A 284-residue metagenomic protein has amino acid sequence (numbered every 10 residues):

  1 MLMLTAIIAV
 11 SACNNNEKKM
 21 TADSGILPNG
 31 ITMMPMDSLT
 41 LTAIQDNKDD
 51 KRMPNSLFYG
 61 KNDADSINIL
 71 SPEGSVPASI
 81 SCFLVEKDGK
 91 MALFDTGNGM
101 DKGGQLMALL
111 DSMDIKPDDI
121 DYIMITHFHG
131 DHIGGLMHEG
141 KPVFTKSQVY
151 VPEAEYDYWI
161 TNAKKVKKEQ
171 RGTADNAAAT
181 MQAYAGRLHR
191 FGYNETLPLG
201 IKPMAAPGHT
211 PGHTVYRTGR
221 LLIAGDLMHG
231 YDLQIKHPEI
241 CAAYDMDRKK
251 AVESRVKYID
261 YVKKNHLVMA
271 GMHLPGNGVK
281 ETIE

Functional and structural regions predicted by a protein language model:
M1-I7: Sec-dependent N-terminal signal peptides
A9-A12: C-terminal motif of bacterial Sec signal peptides marking the signal peptidase cleavage site
N14-N16: Bacterial signal peptide processing site
M20, Q148-A205, K250-H266: Metallo-beta-lactamase
G30-S112, V215-M228: Conserved beta-strand hairpin/beta-sheet module of binuclear metal-dependent hydrolase folds, prominently
R52, T96-Y184: Active-site HxH/HxHxD metal-binding segment of metal-dependent hydrolases
L93-T96, D121-D131, Y150-P152, A205-G208 (+4 more regions): Active-site neighborhood of phospho(di)ester-bond hydrolases with catalytic His/Asp-centered motifs
H213, R220-E284: Cap/insert and terminal regions of metallo-dependent hydrolase folds
